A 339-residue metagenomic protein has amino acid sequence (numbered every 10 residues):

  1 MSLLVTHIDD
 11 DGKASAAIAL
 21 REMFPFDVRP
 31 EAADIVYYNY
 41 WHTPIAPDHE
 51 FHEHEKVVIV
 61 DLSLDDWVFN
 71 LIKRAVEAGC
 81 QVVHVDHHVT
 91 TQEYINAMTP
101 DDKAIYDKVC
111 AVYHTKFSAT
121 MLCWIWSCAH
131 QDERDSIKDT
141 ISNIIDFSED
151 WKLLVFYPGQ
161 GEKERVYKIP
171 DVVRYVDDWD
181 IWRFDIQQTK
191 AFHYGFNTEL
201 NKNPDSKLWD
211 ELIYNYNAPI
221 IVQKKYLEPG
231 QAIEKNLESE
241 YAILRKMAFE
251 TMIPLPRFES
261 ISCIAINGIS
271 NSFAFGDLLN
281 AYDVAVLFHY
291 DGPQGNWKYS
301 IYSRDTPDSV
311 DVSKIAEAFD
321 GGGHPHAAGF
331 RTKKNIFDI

Functional and structural regions predicted by a protein language model:
M1-Y194, T198, N203-K207, E238-I339: Replace "Mg2+/Mn2+-dependent" with "divalent metal-dependent
S206-L237: Long, charge-rich alpha-helical interaction segments
